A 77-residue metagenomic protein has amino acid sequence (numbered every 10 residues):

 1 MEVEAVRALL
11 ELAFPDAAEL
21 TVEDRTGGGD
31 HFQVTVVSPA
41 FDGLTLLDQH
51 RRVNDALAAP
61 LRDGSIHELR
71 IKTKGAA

Functional and structural regions predicted by a protein language model:
M1, G29, L44: Residues that form or flank phosphate/diphosphate-binding pockets in enzymes that use nucleotide phosphates
M1-A18: N-proximal, solvent-exposed amphipathic alpha-helical segments enriched in charged/polar residues
R7, V22, A56-P60: Generic alpha-helical hydrophobic packing signal
D16-Q33, S38: Short edge beta-strands and adjacent turn/loop segments
D42, L46-A77: C-terminal structural segments of small proteins and small subunits
